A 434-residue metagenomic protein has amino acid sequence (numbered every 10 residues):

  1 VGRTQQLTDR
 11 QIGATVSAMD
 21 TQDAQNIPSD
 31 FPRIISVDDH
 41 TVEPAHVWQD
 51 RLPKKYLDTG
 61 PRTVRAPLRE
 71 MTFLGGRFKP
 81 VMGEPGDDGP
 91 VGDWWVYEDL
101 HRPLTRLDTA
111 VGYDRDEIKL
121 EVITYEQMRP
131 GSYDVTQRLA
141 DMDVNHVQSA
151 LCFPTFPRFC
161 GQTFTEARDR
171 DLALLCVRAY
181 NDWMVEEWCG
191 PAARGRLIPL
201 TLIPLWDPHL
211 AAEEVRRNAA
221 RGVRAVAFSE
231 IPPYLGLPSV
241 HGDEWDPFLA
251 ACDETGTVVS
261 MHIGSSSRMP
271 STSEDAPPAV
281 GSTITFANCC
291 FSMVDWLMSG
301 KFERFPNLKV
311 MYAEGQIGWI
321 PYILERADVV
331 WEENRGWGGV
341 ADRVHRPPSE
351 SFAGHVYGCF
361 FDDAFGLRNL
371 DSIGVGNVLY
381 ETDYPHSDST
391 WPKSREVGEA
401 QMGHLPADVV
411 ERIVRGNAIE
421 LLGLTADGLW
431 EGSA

Functional and structural regions predicted by a protein language model:
G2-Q6: Extreme N-terminal basic, low-complexity initiation segments that serve as generic localization/processing leaders
T8-I34, E43-E121, Y125-S149, A179-G190 (+7 more regions): Mid-to-C-terminal alpha-helical segments outside catalytic/metal-binding sites
A24, L172-A173, C189, R196-L379 (+1 more regions): Catalytic pocket-lining loop regions of alpha/beta-barrel enzymes, especially the amidohydrolase/enolase/GH5 lineages
I35-V42, V259-G264: Histidine-centered catalytic micro-motifs
V37, E43, F153, S229: Conserved residues at the C-terminal ends of beta-strands
E117-E126, R158-L172, H209: Surface-exposed, active-site-proximal loop segments in enzymatic domains
L151-E166, G190-I198, A211: Substrate-binding cleft and catalytic face of glycoside hydrolase catalytic domains, especially the flexible beta-alpha
F153-R158, I263-R268, Y384-S387: Short glycine-enriched loops at secondary-structure junctions
